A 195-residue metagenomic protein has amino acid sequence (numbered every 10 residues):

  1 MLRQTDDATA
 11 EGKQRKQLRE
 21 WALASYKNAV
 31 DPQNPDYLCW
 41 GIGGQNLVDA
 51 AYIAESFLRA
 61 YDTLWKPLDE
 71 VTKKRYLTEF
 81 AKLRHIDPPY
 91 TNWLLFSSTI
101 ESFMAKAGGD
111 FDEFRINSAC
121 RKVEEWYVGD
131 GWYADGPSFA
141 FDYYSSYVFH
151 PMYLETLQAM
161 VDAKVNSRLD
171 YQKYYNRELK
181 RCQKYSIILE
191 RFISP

Functional and structural regions predicted by a protein language model:
M1-Q4, R15, R19-L179, I187-P195: Aromatic-lined, polymer-binding surfaces characteristic of secreted/periplasmic polysaccharide-degrading enzymes
A10-E11: Long, charge-dense tracts
